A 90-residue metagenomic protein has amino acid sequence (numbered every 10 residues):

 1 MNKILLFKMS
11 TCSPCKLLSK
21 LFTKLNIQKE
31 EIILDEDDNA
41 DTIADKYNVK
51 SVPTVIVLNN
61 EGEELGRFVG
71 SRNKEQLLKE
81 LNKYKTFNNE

Functional and structural regions predicted by a protein language model:
M1-L25: Local sequence-structure signature of Cys/Sec-based thiol-disulfide redox active-site neighborhoods
L6-K8, N26-D41: Thiol-based oxidoreductase modules, predominantly thioredoxin-like and allied folds used for disulfide exchange
S13, D38-N39, R72-E75: Short alpha-helical
L18-L21, L34, L77, L81: Generic leucine side-chain signal with a strong bias for well-ordered alpha-helical environments
L34-E36, S51, G70: Conserved strand-loop elements at the edges of beta-sheets that form or border functional pockets
Y47-I56: Structural micro-motif
V57-E90: Non-catalytic, surface beta->alpha helical segment in thiol-disulfide oxidoreductase systems
